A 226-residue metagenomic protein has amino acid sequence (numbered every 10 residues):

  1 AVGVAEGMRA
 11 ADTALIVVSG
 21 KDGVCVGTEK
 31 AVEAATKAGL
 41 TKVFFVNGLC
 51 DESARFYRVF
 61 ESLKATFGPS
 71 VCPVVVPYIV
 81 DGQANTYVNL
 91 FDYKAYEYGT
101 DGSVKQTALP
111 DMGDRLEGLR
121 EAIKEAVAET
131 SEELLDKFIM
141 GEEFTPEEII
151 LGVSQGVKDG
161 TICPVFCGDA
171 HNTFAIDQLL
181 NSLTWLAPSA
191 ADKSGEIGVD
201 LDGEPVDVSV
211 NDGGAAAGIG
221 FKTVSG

Functional and structural regions predicted by a protein language model:
A1-G226: Structural and coupling elements of P-loop NTPases
